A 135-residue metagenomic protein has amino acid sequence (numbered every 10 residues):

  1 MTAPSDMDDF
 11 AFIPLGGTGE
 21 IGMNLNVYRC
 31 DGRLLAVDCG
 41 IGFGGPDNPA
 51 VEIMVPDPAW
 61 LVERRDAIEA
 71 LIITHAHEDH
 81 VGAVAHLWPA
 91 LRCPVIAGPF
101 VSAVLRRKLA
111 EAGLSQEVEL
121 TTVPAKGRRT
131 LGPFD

Functional and structural regions predicted by a protein language model:
M1, D6-F10, G42-P46, D66-I68 (+1 more regions): N-terminal start-of-chain detector that recognizes signal peptides and the immediate post-cleavage beginning
T2-M7, V101-D135: Metallo-beta-lactamase
D8-G16, E20-D31, G127-D135: Catalytic core of the metallo-beta-lactamase
T18-M23, C30-I73, A85-C93, A97-V101 (+1 more regions): Pre-active-site segment of Zn-dependent metallo-hydrolases
H80: N-terminal Rossmann-fold NAD(P) dinucleotide-binding loop
